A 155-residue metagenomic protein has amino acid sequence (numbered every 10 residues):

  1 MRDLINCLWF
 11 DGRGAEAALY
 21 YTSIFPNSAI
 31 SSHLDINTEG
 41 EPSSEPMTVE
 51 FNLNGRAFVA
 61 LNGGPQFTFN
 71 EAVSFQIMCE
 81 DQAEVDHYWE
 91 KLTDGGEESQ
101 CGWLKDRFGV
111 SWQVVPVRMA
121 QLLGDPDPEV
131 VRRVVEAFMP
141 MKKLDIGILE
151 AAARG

Functional and structural regions predicted by a protein language model:
C7, L53, R118-A120, P128-V131: Conserved "turn/edge" positions that cap or connect secondary-structure elements within repeat/scaffolded domains
L8-G55: Core segments of cupin and vicinal oxygen chelate
G14, I24, L53, T68-F69 (+4 more regions): Vicinal oxygen chelate
N62-P65: Short beta-strand/turn micro-motifs at beta-sheet edges
P126-G155: C-terminal cap/linker of serine protease catalytic domains
